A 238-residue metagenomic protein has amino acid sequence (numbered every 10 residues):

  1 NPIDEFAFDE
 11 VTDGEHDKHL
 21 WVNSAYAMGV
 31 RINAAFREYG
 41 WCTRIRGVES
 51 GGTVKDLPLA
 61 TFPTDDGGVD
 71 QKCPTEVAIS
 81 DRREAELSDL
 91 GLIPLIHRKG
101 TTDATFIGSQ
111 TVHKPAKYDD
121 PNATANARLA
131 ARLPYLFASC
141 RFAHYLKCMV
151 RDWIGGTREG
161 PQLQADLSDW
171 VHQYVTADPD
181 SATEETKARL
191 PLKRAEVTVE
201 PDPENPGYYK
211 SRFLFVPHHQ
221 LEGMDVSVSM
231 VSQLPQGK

Functional and structural regions predicted by a protein language model:
P2-D166: Long, contiguous, structured domain-core segments that constitute the functional module of a protein
D89-L92, P179, G207: Glycine-centered secondary-structure boundary/capping sites
L95, A104-F106, L146, A195-V199 (+1 more regions): Generic structural hydrophobic/aromatic packing signal, biased to beta-strands
T101, R141, L167, L192-R194 (+1 more regions): Active-site lining segments that contact anionic ligands and/or coordinate catalytic metals
D119-P121, E159-S168, D180-E185, D225-S229: Composition- and surface-driven signal marking solvent-exposed, interaction-prone regions in large proteins
G155-E159, H172-D180, E222: Intrinsically disordered or highly flexible coil/loop and linker segments, enriched in small and charged/polar residues
P179-D202: Long, charged, glycine-rich C-terminal linkers/tails
E196-K238: C-terminal edge-of-domain segments
